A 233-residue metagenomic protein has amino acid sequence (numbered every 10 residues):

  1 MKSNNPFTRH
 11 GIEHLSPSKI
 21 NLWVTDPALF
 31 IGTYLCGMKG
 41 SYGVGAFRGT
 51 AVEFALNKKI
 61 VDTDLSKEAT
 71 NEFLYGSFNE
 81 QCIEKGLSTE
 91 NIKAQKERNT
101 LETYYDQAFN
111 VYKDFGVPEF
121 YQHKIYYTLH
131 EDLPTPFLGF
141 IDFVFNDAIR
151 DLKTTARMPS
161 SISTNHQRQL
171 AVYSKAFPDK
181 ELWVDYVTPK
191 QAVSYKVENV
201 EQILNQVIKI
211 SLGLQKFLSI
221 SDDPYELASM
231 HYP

Functional and structural regions predicted by a protein language model:
M1-F140, T188: Metal-dependent nuclease catalytic cores that hydrolyze phosphodiester bonds in DNA/RNA, characterized by
L15, R98-L101, Y121, L133 (+2 more regions): Metal-dependent nuclease catalytic regions and adjoining charged, substrate-binding loops involved in nucleic-acid end
N21, Y173-A176: A general structural signal for short secondary-structure junctions and capping/turn motifs
F30, N57, E68, N146 (+5 more regions): A generic signature of intrinsically disordered, low-complexity regions enriched in glycine/proline and charged/polar
M38, A156-P159, K190-Q191: Short, surface-exposed beta-strand-loop junctions and turns on beta-sheet-rich folds
F47, A51, N165-R168, N205 (+1 more regions): Generic recognition of stable, solvent-exposed alpha-helical segments in well-folded globular domains
Y127-Q169, A176: Non-catalytic protein-protein interaction segments used by genome-maintenance enzymes to assemble and couple activities
